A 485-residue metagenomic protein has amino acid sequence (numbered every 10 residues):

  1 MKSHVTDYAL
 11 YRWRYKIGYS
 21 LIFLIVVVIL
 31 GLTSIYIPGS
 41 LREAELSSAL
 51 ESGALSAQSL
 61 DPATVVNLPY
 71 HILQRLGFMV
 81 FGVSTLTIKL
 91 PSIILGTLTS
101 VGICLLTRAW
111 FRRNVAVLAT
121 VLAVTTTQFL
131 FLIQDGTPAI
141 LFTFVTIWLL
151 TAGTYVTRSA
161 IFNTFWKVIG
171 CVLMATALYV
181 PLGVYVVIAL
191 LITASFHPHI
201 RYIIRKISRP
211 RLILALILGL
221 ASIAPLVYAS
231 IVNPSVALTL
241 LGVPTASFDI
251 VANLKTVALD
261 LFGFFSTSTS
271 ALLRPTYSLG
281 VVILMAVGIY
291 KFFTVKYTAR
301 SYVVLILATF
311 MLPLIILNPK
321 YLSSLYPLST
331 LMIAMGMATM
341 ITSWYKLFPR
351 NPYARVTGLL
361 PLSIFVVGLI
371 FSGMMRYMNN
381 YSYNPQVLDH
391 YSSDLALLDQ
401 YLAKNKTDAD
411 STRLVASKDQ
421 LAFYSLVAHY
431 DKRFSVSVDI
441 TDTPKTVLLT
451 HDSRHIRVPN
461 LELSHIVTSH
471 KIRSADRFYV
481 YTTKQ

Functional and structural regions predicted by a protein language model:
V26-V27, A119-V124, M174, L178: Short helix- or helix-capping micro-motifs that position conserved polar/aromatic residues at function-defining sites
I35-I37, S48, V80, P181-V295: Transmembrane-lumen/periplasm boundary regions of multi-pass, lipid-linked membrane glycan transferases
L90-W110, W148, A286-Y290: Transmembrane-helix motifs of polytopic, lipid-linked glycan transferases
A109-W110, N114, L149-V168, T176-A177 (+1 more regions): Membrane-interface transmembrane helices that cradle and orient dolichyl/undecaprenyl
Q128-F142: Short acidic/glycine- and proline-prone juxtamembrane loop motifs at membrane-interface regions of multi-pass membrane
L132-I133, I283, R300-P349: Hydrophobic/aromatic-rich transmembrane helices and adjacent perimembrane loops
M337-Y377: Signature aromatic-anchored transmembrane alpha helix within multi-pass, membrane-resident enzymes that catalyze glycan
V436-Q485: Aromatic/acidic, Gly/Pro-rich catalytic loop(s) in extracytoplasmic/lumenal soluble domains of multi-pass membrane
